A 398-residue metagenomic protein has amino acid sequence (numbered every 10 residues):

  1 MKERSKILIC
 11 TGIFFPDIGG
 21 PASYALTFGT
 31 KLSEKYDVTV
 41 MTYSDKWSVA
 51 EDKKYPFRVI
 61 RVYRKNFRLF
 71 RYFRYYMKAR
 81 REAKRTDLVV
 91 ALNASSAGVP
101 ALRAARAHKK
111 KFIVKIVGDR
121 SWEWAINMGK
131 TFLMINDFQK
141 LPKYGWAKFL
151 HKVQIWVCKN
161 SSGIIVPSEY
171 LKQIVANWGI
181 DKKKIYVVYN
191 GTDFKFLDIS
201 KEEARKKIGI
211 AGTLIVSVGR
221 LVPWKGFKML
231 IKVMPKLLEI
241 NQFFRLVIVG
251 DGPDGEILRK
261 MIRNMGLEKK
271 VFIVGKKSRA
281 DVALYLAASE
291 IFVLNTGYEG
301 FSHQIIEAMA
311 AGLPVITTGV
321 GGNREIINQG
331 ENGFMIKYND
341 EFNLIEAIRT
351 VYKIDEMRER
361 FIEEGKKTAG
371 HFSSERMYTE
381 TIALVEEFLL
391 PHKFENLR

Functional and structural regions predicted by a protein language model:
L8-C10, I165, G209-K225, I231-M234: Conserved donor-binding/catalytic core segment of Leloir-type glycosyltransferases
E51, L197-I210, L214, L397: A short helix/loop element that forms part of the nucleotide-sugar donor recognition site in Leloir-type
A83, C158, K276-K277, L284-S289: Short alpha-helical donor nucleotide-sugar binding micro-motif in glycosyltransferases
Y170, G191: Carbohydrate-associated surface elements
R259-K277: Nucleotide-activated donor-binding/catalytic signature segment of Leloir-type glycosyltransferases, i.e., the conserved
G297: Aromatic "clamp/platform" in nucleotide-sugar-dependent glycosyltransferases that forms part of the donor/acceptor
P314-T317: Short hydrophobic beta-strand element within catalytic cores of glycosyltransferases and related nucleotide-activated
Q329-G330, F334-E341, T350-D355: Conserved acidic donor-binding segment of nucleotide-sugar-dependent glycosyltransferases
